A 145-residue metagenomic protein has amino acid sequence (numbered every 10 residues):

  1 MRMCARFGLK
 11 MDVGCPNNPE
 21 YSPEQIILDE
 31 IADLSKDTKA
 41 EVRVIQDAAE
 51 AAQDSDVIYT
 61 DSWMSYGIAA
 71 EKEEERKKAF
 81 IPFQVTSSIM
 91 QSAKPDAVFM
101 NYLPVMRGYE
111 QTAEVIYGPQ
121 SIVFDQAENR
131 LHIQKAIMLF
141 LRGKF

Functional and structural regions predicted by a protein language model:
M1, A70-E73, Q111-A113: Short amphipathic alpha-helical segments
M1-D61, Y66: Glycine-rich phosphate/diphosphate-binding loop of Rossmann-like nucleotide-binding domains
A5-R6, S88-D96, G118: Short, conserved loop/helix-junction motifs that constitute active-site signature segments in enzyme catalytic cores
D47-A51, I81-A93: A short, acidic, amphipathic alpha-helical segment used as a generic capping/interface helix at domain edges
S62-F83: Glycine/threonine-rich flexible loop motifs
E74-F80, S87-S88, V98-Y102: Short, glycine/charged-rich beta-strand-loop motifs at protein surfaces that mediate ligand recognition and catalysis
D96-A97, Y102-F145: Adenosine-phosphate binding glycine-rich loop
